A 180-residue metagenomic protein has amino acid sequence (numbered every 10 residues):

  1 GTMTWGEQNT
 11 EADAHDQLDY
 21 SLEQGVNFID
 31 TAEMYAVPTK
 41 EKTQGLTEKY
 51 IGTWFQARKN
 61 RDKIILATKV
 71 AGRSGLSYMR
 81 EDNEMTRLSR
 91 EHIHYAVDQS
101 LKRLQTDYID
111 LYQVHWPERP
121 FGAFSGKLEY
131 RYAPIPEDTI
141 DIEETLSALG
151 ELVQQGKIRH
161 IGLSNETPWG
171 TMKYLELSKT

Functional and structural regions predicted by a protein language model:
G1-V70, H94, D107, Q154: N-terminal binding-site loop/beta-alpha segment at the start of enzyme catalytic domains that lines or forms
G72-S74: Short connector loops at secondary-structure junctions
S77-T180: Glycine/proline-rich, positively charged, aromatic-decorated active-site loop/lid region on the catalytic face
